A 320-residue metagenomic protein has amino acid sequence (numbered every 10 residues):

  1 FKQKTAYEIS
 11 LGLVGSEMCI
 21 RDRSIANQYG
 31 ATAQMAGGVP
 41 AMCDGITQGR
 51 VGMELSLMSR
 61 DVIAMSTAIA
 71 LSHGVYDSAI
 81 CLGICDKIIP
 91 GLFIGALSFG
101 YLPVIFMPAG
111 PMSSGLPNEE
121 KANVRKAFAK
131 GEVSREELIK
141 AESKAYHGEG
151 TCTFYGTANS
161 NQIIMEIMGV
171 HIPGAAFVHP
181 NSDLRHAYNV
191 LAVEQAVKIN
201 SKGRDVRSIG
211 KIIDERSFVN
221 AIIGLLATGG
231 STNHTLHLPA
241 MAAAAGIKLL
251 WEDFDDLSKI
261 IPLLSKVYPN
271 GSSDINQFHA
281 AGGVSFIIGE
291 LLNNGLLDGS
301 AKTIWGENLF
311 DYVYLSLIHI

Functional and structural regions predicted by a protein language model:
Q3-I20, I320: Short, small-residue-biased leader/transition segments that mark boundaries at the very start of proteins
S10, A41-G45, K87-P90, M112-G115 (+5 more regions): Flexible loop/turn segments at secondary-structure boundaries
S16-E17, R21-M58, N233-L236, L250-D253: Anionic-ligand anchoring segments at beta-strand to alpha-helix junctions in alpha/beta enzyme folds, i.e., glycine
Y29-G38, R135-A141, G174-H179, N200-R216 (+5 more regions): Flexible, glycine/charged-enriched surface loops at secondary-structure junctions
T47-A68, Q277-A281, S285: Glycine-rich and small/hydrophobic secondary-structure elements
L55-L226, G230-S231, A244: Active-site cavity-forming subdomains of large catalytic enzyme subunits
C85-K87, S143, D255-I261, S265-L317: Phosphate/diphosphate-binding loops
T235-A243: Re-entrant/interfacial helical elements at transmembrane boundaries that shape and gate the permeation pathway
